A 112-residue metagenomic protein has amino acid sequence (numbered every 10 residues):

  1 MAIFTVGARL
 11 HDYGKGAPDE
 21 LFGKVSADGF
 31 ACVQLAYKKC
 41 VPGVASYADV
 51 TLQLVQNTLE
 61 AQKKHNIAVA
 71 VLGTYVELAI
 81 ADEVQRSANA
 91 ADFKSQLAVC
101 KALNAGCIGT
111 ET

Functional and structural regions predicted by a protein language model:
M1-C107: N-terminal pre-domain/capping segments
I108-T112: Short, intrinsically disordered, charge-balanced linker/junction segments flanking boundaries in proteins
